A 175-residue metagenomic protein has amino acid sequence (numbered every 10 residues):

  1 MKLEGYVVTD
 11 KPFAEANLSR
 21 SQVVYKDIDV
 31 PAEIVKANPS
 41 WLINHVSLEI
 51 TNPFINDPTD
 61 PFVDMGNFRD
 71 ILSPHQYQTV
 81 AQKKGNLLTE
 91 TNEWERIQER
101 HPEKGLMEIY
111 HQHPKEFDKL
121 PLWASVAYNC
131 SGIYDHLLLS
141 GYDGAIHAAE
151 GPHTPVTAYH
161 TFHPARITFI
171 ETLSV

Functional and structural regions predicted by a protein language model:
M1-V175: Active-site and NAD+-binding cores of ADP-ribose-processing enzymes
